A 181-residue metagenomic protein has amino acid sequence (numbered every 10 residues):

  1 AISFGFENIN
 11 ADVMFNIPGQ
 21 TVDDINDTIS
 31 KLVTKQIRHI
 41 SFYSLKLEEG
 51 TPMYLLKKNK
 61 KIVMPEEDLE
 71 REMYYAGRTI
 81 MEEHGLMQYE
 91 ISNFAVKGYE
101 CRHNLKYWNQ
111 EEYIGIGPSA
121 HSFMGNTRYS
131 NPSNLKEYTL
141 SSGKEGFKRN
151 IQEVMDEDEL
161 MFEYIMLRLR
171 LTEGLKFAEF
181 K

Functional and structural regions predicted by a protein language model:
A1-K181: C-terminal scaffold of the Radical SAM
